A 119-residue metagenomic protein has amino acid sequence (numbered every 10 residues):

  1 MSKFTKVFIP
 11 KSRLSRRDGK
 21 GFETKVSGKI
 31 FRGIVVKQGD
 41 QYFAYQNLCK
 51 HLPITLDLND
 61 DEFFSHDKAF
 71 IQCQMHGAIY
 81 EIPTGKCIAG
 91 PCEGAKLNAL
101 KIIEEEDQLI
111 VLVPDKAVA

Functional and structural regions predicted by a protein language model:
M1-F64, I82, K96-A119: N-terminal pre-ligand scaffold of iron-sulfur
L58-A89: Mid-chain, well-packed structural core segment of small domains
C92-E93: Functionally engaged cysteine thiol sites
